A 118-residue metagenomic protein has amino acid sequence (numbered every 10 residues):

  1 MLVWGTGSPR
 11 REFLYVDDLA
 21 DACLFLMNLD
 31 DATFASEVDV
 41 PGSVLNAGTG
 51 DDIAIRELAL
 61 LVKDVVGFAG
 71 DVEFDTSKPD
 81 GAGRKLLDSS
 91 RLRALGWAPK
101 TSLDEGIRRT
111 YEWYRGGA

Functional and structural regions predicted by a protein language model:
M1-A118: C-terminal substrate-binding subdomain of Rossmann-fold SDR/epimerase-dehydratase oxidoreductases
